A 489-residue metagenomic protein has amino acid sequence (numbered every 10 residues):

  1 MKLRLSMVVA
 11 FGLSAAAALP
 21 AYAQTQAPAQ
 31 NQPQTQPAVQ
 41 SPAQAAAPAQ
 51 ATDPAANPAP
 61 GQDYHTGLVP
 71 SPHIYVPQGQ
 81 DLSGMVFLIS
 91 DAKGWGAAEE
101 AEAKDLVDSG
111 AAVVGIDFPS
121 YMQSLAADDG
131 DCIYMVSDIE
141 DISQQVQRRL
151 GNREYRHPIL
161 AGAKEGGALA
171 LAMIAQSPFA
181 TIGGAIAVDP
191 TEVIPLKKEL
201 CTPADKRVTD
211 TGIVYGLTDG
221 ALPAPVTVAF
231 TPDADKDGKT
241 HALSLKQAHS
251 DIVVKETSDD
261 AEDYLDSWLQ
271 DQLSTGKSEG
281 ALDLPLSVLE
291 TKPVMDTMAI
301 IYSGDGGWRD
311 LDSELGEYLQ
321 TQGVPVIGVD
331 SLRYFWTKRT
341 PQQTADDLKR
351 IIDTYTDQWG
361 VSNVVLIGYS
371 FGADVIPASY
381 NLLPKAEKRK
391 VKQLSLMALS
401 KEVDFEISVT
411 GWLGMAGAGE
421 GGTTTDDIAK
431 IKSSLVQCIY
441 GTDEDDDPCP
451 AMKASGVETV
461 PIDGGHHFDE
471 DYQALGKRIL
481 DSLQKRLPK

Functional and structural regions predicted by a protein language model:
V8-A18: Bacterial N-terminal signal peptides
Q36, P42, P48-D81, K255-V294: N-terminal cap/lid segment of alpha/beta-hydrolase-fold proteins
P77-G110, G115-D117, A281-V324, G328-L332: Short, surface-exposed "cap/lid" segments of acyl-processing enzymes
D117-Y134, D305-G307, D330-Q343: Cap/lid segment of the alpha/beta-hydrolase catalytic domain
D128-N152, K338-W359, D374-A378: Alpha/beta-hydrolase active-site loop
R149-I213, L217-A221, T354, N363-G422: Primarily recognizes the serine-hydrolase "nucleophile elbow" in alpha/beta-hydrolase and SGNH/GDSL folds
E192-K246, E290, D404-G456: The feature captures the conserved acid-bearing segment of alpha/beta-hydrolase catalytic domains
T257-D266, T337-K338, G465-A474: Catalytic histidine-centered segment of alpha/beta-hydrolase-like enzymes
